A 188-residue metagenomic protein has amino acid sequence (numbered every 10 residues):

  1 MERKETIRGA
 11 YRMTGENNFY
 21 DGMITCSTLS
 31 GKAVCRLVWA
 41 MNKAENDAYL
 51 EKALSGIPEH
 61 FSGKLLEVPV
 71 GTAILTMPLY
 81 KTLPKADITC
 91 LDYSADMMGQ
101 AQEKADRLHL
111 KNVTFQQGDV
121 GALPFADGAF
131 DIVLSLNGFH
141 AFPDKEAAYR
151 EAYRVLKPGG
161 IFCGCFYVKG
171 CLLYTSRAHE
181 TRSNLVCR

Functional and structural regions predicted by a protein language model:
M1-A33: N-terminal, positively charged/glycine-rich alpha-helical extensions of SAM-dependent methyltransferases
A40-S62: Conserved alpha-helix/loop element of class I SAM-dependent methyltransferases that forms part of the SAM/SAH-binding
L66-A122: Class I SAM-dependent methyltransferase SAM/SAH-binding core
G121-I132: A short acidic, Gly/Pro-enriched loop at the edge of an enzyme's catalytic core that lines a small-molecule cofactor
I132-D144: A short SAM/SAH-binding and catalytic strip from SAM-dependent methyltransferases
E146-P158: A short glycine-rich, Lys/Arg-flanked "PGG" loop and its adjoining helix->strand segment in the class I
G159-F166: Conserved beta-strand signature within the Rossmann-like core of class I S-adenosyl-L-methionine
Y174-T181: Conserved small/polar residues in nucleotide/adenosyl-binding loops
